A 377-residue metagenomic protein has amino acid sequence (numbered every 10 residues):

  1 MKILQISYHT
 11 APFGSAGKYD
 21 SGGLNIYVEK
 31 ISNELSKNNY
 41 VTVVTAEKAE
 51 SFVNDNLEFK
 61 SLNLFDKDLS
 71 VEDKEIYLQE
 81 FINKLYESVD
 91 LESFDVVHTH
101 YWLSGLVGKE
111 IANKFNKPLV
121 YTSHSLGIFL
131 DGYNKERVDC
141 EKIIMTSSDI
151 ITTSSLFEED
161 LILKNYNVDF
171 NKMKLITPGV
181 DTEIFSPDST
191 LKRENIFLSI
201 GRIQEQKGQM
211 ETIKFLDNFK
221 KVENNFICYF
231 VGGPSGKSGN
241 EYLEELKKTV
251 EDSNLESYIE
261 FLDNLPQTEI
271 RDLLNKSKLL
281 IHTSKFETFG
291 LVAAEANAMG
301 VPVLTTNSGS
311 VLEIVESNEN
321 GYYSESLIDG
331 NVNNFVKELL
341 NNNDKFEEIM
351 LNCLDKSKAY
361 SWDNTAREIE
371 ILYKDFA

Functional and structural regions predicted by a protein language model:
M1-V53: N-terminal subdomain of nucleotide-sugar transferases
K2, L191-K207, I213-L216, C228-V231: Conserved donor-binding/catalytic core segment of Leloir-type glycosyltransferases
F157, G179: Carbohydrate-associated surface elements
L243-L265: Nucleotide-activated donor-binding/catalytic signature segment of Leloir-type glycosyltransferases, i.e., the conserved
N264, D272-S277: Short alpha-helical donor nucleotide-sugar binding micro-motif in glycosyltransferases
K285: Aromatic "clamp/platform" in nucleotide-sugar-dependent glycosyltransferases that forms part of the donor/acceptor
P302-T305: Short hydrophobic beta-strand element within catalytic cores of glycosyltransferases and related nucleotide-activated
S317-N318, Y322-G330, E338-N343: Conserved acidic donor-binding segment of nucleotide-sugar-dependent glycosyltransferases
